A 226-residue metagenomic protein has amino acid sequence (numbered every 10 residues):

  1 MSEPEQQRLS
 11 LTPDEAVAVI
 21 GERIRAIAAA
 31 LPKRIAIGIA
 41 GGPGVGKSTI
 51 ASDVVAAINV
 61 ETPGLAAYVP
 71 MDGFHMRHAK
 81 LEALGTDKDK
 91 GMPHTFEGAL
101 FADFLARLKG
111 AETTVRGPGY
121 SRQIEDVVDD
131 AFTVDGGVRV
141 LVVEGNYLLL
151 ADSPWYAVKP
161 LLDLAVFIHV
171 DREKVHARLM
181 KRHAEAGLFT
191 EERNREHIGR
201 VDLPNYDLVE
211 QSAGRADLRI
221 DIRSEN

Functional and structural regions predicted by a protein language model:
M1-E15: Charged, amphipathic alpha-helical linker segments immediately N-terminal to NTP-binding catalytic cores
G44: Walker A (P-loop) phosphate-binding loop of P-loop NTPases
K47: Conserved lysine of the Walker
I50: Hydrophobic positions on the alpha1 helix immediately C-terminal to the Walker A/P-loop
A56-A67: Post-Walker A helix-loop "phosphate-sensing" segment adjacent to the P-loop in P-loop NTPases
A67, M76-I124: Conserved nucleotide-sensing/catalytic segment adjacent to the nucleotide-binding pocket in NTP-handling enzymes
I124-R182: ATP-dependent NMP and nucleoside kinases share a basic, alpha-helical "lid"
D129-D130, Y156, E185-N226: Small-molecule kinase domains that catalyze NTP-dependent phosphoryl transfer to phosphate-bearing small molecules
